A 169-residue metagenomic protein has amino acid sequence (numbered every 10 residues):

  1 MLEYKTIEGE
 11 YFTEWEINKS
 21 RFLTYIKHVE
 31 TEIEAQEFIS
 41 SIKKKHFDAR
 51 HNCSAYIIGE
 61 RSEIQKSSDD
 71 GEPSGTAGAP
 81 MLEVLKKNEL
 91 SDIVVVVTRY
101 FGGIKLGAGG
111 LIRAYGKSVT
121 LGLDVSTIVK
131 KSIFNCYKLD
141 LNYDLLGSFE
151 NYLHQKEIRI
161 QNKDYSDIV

Functional and structural regions predicted by a protein language model:
M1-T76: C-terminal regulatory domains involved in ligand/effector binding and gene-expression control
A35-F38, Y115, F149-Y152: Hydrophobic side chains in well-ordered alpha-helices
K45, V84, L121-V129, K156: Conserved, well-folded catalytic cores of nucleic-acid-processing and energy-transducing macromolecular machines
A77-D124: Active-site beta-strand/loop microenvironment that shapes enzyme catalytic pockets
I128-Y143: Short glycine-/aliphatic-rich beta-strand segments at the starts of folded cytosolic domains
D140-I160: Short amphipathic alpha-helix segments
Q161-Y165: Short beta-strand
I168: C-terminal binding/interaction regions
